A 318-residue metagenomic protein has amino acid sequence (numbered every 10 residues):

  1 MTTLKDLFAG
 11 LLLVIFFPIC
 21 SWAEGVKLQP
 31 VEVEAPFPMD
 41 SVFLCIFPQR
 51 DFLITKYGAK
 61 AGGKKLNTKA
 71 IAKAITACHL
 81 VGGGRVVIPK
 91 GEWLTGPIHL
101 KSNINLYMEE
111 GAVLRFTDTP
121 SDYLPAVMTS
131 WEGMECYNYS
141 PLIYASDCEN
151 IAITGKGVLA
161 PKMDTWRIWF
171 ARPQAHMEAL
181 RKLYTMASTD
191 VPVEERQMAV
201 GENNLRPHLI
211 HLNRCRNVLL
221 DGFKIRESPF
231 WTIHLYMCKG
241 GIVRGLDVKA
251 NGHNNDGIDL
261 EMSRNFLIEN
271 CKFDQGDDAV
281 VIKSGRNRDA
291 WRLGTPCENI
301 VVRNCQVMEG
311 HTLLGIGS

Functional and structural regions predicted by a protein language model:
M1-L11: Bacterial N-terminal signal peptides that target proteins for export
F16-S318: Extracellular/periplasmic carbohydrate-active domains that bind, remodel, or depolymerize complex polysaccharides
